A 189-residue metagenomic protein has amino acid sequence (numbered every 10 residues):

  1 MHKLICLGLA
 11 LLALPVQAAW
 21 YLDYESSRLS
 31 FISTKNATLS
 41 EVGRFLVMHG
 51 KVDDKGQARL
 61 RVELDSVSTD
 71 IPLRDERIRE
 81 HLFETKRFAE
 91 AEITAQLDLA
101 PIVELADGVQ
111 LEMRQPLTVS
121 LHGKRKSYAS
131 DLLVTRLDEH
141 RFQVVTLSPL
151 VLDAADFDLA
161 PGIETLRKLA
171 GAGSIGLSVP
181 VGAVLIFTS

Functional and structural regions predicted by a protein language model:
M1-L4: Positively charged n-region of N-terminal signal peptides that target proteins for export
C6-L9: Sec-dependent N-terminal signal peptides
A13-P15: N-terminal signal peptide c-region/cleavage motif recognized by signal peptidases
A18-S189: Low-complexity, acidic/polar, glycine-enriched regions of mature
